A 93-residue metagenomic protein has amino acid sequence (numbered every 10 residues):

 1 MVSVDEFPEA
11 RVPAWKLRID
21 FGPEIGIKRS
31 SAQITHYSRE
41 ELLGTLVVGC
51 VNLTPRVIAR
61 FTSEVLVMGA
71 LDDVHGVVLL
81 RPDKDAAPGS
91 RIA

Functional and structural regions predicted by a protein language model:
M1-A93: Phosphate-backbone binding interfaces of nucleic-acid-interacting proteins
